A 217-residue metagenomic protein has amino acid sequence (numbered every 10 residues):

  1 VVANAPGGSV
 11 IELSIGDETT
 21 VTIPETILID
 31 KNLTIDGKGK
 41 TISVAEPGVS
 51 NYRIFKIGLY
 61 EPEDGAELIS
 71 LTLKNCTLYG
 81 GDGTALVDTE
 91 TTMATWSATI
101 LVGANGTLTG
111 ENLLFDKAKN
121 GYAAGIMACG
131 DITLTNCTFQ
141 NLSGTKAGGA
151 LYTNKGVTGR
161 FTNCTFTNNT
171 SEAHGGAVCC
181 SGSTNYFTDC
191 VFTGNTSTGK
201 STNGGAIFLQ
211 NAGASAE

Functional and structural regions predicted by a protein language model:
V1, N120, G144, A150 (+4 more regions): Small-residue (primarily alanine) positions within well-ordered alpha-helices, especially packing/interaction faces
V1-E12: Acidic Gly/Asp/Thr-rich repetitive segments characteristic of extracellular carbohydrate-active and adhesion proteins
E12-V21: GD-rich hexapeptide-repeat beta-solenoids
T20-T34, S43-K74, G80-L108, N120-G130 (+3 more regions): Extracellular beta-strand-rich solenoid/capping regions of secreted or surface-exposed proteins that bind or remodel
K38-T41, I69-G80, T107-K119, D131-S143 (+3 more regions): Right-handed parallel beta-helix
I100, L113, I126, C137 (+5 more regions): Hydrophobic strand positions within the blades of repeat-based beta-sheet folds
